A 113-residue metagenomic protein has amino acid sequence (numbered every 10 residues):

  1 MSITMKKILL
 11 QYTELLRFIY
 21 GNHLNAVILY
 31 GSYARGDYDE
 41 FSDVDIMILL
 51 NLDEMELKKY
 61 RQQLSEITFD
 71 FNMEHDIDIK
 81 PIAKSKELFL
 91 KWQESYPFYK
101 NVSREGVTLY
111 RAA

Functional and structural regions predicted by a protein language model:
M1-H23, R35-E40, N51-A113: Catalytic core of pol beta-like nucleotidyltransferases
N25-Y33: Short gly/ser-rich loop at a beta-strand->alpha-helix junction or flexible surface loop bordering the NTP-binding
D45-L49: Short beta-strand->loop micro-motif that forms the acidic, two-metal-ion catalytic signature in nucleotide-processing
